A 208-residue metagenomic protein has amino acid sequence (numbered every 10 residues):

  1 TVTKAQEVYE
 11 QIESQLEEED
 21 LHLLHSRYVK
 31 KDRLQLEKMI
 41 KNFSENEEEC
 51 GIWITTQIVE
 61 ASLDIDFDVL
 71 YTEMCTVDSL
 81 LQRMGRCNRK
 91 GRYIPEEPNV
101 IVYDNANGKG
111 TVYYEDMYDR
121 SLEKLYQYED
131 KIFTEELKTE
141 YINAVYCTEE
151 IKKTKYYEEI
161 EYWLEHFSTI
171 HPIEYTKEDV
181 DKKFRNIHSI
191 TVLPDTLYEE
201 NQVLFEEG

Functional and structural regions predicted by a protein language model:
T1, S62: Residue-level signal for inorganic ion chemistry
T3, E7-F43, F67, Y71-G208: C-terminal helicase lobe and adjacent C-terminal extensions/tails of nucleic-acid helicase motors
E45-E60, T72: Conserved two-lobed SF2 helicase motor
E60-A61, D78: Glycine-centered loop/turn positions within well-structured domains that cap or flank conserved ligand/cofactor-binding
